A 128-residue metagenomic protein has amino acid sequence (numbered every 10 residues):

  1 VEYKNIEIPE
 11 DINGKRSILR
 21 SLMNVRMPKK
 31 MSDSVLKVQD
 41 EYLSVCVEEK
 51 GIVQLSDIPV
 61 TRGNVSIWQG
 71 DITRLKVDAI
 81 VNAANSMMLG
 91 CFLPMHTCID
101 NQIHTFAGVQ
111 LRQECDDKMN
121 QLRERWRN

Functional and structural regions predicted by a protein language model:
V1-N128: Macrodomain-like recognition of ADP-ribose-binding/processing modules
